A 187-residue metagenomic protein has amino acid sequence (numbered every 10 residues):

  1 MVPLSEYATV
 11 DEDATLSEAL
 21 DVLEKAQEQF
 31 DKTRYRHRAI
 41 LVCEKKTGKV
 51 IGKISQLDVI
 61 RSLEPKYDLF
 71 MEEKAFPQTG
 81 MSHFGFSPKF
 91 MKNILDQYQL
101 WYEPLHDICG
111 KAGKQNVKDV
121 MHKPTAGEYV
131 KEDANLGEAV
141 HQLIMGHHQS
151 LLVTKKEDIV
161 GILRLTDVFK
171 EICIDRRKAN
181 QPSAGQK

Functional and structural regions predicted by a protein language model:
M1-E6, Q56-E128, V140, I144 (+1 more regions): Tandem CBS (Bateman) regulatory domains
M1-L4, A14, D21, K53-Q56 (+5 more regions): Non-catalytic interaction/Regulatory regions outside core domains
A8-D11, I51, E128, V160: Short amphipathic alpha-helical molecular recognition features
V10-H37, L63-E64, Y129-H147, I172 (+1 more regions): The conserved cystathionine-beta-synthase
L23, R34-L57, L143-G146, L151-T166: A glycine-centered beta-loop-beta connector
A26-E28, K45, E103-H106, N116 (+2 more regions): Residue-level detector of functional hotspots within protein domains
